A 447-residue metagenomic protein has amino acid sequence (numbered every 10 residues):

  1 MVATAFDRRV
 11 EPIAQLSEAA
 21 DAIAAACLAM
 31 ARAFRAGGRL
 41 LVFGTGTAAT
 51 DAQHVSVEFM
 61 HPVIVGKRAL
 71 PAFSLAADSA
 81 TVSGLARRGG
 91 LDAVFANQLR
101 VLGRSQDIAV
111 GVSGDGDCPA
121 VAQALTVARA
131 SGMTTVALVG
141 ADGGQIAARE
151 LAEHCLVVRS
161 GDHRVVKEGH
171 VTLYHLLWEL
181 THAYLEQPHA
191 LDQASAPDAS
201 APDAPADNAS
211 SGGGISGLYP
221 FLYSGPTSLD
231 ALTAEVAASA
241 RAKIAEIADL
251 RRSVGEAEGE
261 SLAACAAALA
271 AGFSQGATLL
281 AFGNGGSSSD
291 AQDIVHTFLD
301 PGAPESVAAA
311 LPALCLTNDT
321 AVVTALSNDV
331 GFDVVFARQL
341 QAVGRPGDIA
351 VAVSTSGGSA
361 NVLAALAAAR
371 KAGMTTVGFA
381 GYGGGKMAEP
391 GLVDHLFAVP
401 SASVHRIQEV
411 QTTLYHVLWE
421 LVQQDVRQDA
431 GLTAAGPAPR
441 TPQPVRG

Functional and structural regions predicted by a protein language model:
M1-S17, G213-E256: Generic N-terminal amphipathic, Lys/Arg-enriched alpha-helix
Q15-A36, G255-Q275: A short, well-structured juxtamembrane/interface segment
A29-G103, A267-G344: Glycine-rich, small/polar surface segments that engage phosphate groups of diverse ligands
A48-Q53, D117-A124, S288-Q292, G358-A365: Short glycine/serine/threonine-rich phosphate/pyrophosphate-binding segments that cradle anionic phosphate groups
A109, T135, H154-L156, A350 (+2 more regions): Short, well-ordered beta-strand core segments
L125-G132, L299, L366-G373: Surface-exposed amphipathic alpha-helices with a cationic face
V139-L191, G213-Y219, A380-G431, G436: Short alpha-helices
Y184-A231, E246, D425-G447: Internal, active-site/partner-interface "lid" segment
